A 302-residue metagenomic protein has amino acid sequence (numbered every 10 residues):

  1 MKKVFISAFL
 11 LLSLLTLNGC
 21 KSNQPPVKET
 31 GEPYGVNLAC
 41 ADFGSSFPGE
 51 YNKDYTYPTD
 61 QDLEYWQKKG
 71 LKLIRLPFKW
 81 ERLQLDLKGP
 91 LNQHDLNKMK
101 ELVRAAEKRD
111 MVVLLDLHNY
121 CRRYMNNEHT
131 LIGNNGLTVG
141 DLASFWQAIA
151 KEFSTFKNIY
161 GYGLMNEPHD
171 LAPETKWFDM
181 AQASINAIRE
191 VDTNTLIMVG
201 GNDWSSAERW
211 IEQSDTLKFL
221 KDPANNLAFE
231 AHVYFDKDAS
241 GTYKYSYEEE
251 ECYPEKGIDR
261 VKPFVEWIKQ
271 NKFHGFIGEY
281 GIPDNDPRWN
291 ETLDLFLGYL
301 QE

Functional and structural regions predicted by a protein language model:
M1-V4: Positively charged n-region of N-terminal signal peptides that target proteins for export
I6-L11: Sec-dependent N-terminal signal peptides
T16-G19: C-terminal motif of bacterial Sec signal peptides marking the signal peptidase cleavage site
Q24-G89, R104: N-terminal structural segment of carbohydrate-active enzymes
L38-P58, L87-L91, L131-N134, D238-G257: Acidic/histidine-rich helix-loop elements that form or flank divalent-metal/phosphate-binding sites at the catalytic
G44-S45, L83-L85, L115-D116, C121-N127 (+1 more regions): Short acidic/His/Gly/Ser-rich catalytic and metal-binding motifs that mark active-site loops of diverse hydrolases
D54-L73, K88-N119, R123-G161, W177-E190: An active-site-proximal structural segment forming one wall of the substrate-binding cleft that immediately precedes
Y55-T56, A143-Q147, K151-G161, M165-E302: Extracellular glycoside hydrolase catalytic/binding regions
